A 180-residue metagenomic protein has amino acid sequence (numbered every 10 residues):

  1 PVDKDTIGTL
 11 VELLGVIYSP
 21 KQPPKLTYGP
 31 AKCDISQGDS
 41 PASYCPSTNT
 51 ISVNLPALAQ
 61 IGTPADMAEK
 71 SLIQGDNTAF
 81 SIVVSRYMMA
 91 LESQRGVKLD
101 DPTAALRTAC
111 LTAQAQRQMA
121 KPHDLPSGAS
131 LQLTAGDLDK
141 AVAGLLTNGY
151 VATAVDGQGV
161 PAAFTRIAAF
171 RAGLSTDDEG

Functional and structural regions predicted by a protein language model:
P1-D3, D39-P41, D66-Q74, R95-P102 (+1 more regions): Second-shell loop/turn segments in exported
V2-Q60: Auxiliary, metal-adjacent structural segments of Zn-dependent hydrolase domains
K4-G15, V84, M88, A105 (+4 more regions): Extracytoplasmic/secreted envelope proteins and their assembly/folding machinery, especially bacterial periplasmic
E12-S19, M88-G96, A109, A113-K121 (+2 more regions): Sec-exported extracytoplasmic/periplasmic mature domains
S19-K32, R95-A104, M119-L138: Surface-exposed patches in mature extracellular/periplasmic domains of secreted proteins
C33, A57-I61, M88-A90, G96-L99: Solvent-exposed loop/turn segments at secondary-structure junctions within structured extracellular/periplasmic domains
V53, K70-G96, A105, A109 (+1 more regions): Active-site recognition of the HExxH zinc-binding catalytic motif
Q118-G180: Long, well-structured alpha-helical subdomains associated with metal-dependent extracellular/ecto-lumenal hydrolases
